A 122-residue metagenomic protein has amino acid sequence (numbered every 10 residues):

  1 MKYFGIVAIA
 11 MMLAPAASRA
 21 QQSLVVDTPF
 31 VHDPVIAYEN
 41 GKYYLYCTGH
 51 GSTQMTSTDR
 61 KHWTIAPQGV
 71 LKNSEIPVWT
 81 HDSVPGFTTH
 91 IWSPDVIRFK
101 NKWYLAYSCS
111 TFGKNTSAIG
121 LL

Functional and structural regions predicted by a protein language model:
M1-Q21: Bacterial Sec-dependent N-terminal signal peptides
A20-L122: Carbohydrate-active catalytic/glycan-binding domains of CAZyme proteins, especially the secreted or lumenal ectodomains
